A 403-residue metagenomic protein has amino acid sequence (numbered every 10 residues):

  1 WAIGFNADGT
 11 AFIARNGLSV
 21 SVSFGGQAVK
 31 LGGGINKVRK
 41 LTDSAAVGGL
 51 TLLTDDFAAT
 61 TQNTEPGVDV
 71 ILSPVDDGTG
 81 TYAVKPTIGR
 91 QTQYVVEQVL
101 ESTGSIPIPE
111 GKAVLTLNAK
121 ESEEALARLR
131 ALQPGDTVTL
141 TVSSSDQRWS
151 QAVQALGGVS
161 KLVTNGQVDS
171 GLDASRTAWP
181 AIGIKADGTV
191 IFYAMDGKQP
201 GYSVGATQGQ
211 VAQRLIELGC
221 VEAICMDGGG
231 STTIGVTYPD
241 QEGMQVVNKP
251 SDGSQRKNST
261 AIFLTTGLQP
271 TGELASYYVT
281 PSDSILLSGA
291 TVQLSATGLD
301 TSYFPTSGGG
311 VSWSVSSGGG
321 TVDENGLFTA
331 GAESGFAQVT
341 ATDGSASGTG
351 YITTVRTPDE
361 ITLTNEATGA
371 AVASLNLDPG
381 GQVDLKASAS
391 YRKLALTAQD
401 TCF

Functional and structural regions predicted by a protein language model:
W1-C402: Gly/Ser/Thr/Pro-rich low-complexity, intrinsically disordered segments
